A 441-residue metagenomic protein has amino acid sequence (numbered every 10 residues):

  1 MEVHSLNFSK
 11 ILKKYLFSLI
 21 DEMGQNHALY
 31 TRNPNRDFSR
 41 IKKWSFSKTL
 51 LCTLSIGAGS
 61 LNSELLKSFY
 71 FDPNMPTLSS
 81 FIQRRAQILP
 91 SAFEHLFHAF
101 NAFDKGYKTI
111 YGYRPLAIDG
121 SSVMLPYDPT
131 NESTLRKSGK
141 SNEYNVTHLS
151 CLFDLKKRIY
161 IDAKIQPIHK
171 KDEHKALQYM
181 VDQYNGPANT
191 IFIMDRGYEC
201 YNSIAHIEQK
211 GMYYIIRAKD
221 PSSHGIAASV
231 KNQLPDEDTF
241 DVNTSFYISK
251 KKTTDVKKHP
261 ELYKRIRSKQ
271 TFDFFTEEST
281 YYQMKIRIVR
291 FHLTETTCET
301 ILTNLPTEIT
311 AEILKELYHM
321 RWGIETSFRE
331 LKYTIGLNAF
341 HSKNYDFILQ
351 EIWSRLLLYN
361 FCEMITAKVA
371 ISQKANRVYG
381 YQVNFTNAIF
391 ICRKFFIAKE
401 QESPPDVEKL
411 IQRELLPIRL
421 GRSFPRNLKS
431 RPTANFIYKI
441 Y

Functional and structural regions predicted by a protein language model:
M1-S60, K67-S68, F81-I88, H95-L96 (+4 more regions): Single, function-defining residue in the core of a domain
S91-D104: Short Lys/Arg-enriched helix C-cap and helix-to-coil transition segments that create basic nucleic-acid-contact patches
R114-L116: Conserved beta-strand elements of the Class I
E132: Extended, well-structured beta-strand/loop surface patches that form recognition or cofactor-anchoring regions within
L135-R136, G323: Extracytosolic and intramembrane catalytic regions of membrane-associated proteins in envelope/secretory systems
